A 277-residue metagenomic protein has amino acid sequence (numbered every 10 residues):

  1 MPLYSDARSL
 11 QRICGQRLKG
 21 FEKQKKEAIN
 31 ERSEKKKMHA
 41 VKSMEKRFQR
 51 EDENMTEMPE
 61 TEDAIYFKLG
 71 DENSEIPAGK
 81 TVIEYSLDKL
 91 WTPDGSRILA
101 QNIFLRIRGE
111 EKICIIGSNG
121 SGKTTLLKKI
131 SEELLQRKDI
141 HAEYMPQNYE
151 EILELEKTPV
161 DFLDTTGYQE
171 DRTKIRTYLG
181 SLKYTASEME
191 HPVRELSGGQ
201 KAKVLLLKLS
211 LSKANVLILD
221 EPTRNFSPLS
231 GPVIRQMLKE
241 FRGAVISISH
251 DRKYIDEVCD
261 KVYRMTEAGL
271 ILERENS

Functional and structural regions predicted by a protein language model:
M1, E75-S277: ABC ATP-binding cassette signature C-motif
M1-S96, R108: Coupling and communication elements adjacent to P-loop NTPase active sites across diverse families
